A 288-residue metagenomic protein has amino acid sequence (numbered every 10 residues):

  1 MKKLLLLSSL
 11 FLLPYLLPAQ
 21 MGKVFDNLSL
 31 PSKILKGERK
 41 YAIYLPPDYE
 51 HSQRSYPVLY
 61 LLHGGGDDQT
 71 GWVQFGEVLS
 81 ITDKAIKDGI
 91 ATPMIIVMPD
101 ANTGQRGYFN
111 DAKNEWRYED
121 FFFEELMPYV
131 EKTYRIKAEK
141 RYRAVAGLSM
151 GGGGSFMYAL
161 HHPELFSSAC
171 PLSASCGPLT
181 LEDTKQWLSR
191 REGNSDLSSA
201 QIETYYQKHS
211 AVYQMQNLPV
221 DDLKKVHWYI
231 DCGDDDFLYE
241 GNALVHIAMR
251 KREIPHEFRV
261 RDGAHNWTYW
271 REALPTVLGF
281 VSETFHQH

Functional and structural regions predicted by a protein language model:
L4-L16: Sec-dependent N-terminal signal peptides
Q20-H288: Non-catalytic cap/lid and distal C-terminal segments of serine-dependent acyl enzymes
